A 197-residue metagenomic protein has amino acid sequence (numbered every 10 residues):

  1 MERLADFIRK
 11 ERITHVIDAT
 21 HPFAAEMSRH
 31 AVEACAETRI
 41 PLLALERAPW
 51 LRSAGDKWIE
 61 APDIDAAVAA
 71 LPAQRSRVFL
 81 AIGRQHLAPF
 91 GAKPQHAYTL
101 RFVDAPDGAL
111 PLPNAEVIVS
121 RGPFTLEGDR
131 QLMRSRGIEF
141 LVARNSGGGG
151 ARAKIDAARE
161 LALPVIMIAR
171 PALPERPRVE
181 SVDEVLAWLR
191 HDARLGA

Functional and structural regions predicted by a protein language model:
M1-F7, V119-G128: Glycine-rich, highly charged phosphate/nucleotide-binding loops
L4-D65: Glycine/small-residue-rich loop that forms an oxyanion/phosphate-binding "nest" at active or ligand-binding sites
R12-H15, R77, E139-F140: Structural motif
M27-A36, A151-L161: Short Gly/Thr/Asp-enriched flexible loops that form oxyanion-binding sites at enzyme active sites
L45-L51, I64, R84-L87, F102-G108: Short, polar loop motifs at secondary-structure junctions
D65-T99: Internal active-site segments that recognize and position negatively charged phosphoryl groups and nucleotide moieties
G91-P123: Histidine/lysine/aspartate-rich catalytic loop segments that bind and position anionic ligands
R136, N145-A157, V165-A197: C-terminal functional extensions of proteins
